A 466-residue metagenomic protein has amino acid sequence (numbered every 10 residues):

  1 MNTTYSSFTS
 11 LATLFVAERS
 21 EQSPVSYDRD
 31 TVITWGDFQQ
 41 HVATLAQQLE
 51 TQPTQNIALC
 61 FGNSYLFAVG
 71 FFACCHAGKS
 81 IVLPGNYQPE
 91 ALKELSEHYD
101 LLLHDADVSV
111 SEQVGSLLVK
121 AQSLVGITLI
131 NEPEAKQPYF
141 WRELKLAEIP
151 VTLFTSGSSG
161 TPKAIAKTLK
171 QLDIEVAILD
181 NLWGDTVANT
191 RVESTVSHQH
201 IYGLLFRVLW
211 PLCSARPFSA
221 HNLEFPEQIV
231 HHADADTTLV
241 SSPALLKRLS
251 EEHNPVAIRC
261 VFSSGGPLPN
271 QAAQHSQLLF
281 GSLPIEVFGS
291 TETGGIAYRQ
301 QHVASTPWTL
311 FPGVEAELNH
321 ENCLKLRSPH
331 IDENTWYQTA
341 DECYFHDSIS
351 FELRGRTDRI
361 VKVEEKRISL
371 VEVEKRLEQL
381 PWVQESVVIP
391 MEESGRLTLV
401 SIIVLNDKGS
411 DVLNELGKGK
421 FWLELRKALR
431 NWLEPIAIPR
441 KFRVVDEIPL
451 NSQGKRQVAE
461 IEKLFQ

Functional and structural regions predicted by a protein language model:
T3-T4, T13, S20-T51, K167-K170: Conserved AMP-binding/adenylate-forming core of the ANL superfamily
T4-S6, T13-E21, P133-F154, D185-V192: Conserved pre-ATP/AMP-binding loop-to-beta segment of ANL
T34-W35, W141-R142, P150-A177: Conserved AMP-binding A3 loop
Y99-D107, A164-L182, V187-R248, I285: AMP-binding/adenylate-forming
S250-A304: Gly/Ser/Thr-rich phosphate-binding loop
E317-K375, Q379: Conserved ATP-binding/catalytic segment of the ANL
V361, I389, I402, L425-Q466: Conserved C-terminal "lid"/linker of ANL adenylate-forming enzymes
L380-G395, V400-V404: C-terminal boundary motif of the adenylate-forming
